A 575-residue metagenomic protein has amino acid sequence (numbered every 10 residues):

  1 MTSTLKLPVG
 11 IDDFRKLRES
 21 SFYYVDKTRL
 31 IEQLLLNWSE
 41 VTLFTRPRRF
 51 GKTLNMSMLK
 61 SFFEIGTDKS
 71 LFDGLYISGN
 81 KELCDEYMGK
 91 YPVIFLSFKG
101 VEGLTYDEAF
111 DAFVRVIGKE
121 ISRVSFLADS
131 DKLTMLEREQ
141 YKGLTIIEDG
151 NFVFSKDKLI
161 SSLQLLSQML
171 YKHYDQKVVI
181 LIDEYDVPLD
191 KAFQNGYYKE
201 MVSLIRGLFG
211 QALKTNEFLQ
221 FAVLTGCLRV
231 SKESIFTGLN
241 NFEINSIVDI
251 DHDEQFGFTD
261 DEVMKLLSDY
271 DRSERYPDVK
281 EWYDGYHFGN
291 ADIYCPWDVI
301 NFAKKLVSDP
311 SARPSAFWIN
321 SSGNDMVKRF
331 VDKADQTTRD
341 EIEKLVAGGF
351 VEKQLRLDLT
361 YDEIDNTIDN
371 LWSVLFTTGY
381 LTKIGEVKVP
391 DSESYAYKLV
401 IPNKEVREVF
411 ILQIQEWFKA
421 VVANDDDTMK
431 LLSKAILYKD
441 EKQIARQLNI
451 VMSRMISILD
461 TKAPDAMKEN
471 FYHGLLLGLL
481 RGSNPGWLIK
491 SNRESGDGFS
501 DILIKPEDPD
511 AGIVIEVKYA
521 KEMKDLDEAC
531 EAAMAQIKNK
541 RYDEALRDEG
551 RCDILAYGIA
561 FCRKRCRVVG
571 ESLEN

Functional and structural regions predicted by a protein language model:
M1-N80: Walker A/P-loop-proximal flanking segment of P-loop NTPase domains
G10, S61-F126: P-loop NTPase motor core
I121, S162-H173, E200-Q220, Y542-A545: Substrate-engagement module of ASCE P-loop NTPases
V124-L181, Q211: Mid-core helix/loop region of P-loop NTP-binding domains shared across ATPases and GTPases
V178-L181, V187, Y197-L239: Sensor-1/coupling segment of RecA-like P-loop NTPase cores
S234-L239, N245-K304: Amphipathic alpha-helical segments of the small helical/lid subdomains adjacent to P-loop NTPase cores
F242, Y294-R541, C566-N575: Extended alpha-helical interface modules used as scaffolds for assembling large macromolecular complexes
A545, E549-N575: Domain-level recognition of nuclease-like catalytic cores that cleave nucleotide substrates
